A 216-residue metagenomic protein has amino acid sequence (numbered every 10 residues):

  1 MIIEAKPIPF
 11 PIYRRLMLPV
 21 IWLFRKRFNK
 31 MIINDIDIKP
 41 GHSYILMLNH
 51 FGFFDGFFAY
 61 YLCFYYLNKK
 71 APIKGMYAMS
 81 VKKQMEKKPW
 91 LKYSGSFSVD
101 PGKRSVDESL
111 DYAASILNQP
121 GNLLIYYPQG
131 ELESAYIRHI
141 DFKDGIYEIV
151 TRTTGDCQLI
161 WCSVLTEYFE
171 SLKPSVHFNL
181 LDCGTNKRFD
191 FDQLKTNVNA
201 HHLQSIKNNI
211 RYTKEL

Functional and structural regions predicted by a protein language model:
M1-N29, E86-S94: Alpha-helical membrane-targeting segments
I2-A5, D107-L216: Non-catalytic C-terminal accessory region of glycerolipid acyltransferases and related lyso-lipid remodeling enzymes
R14, L18-H50: Helix-to-loop junction immediately C-terminal to a conserved catalytic motif
P19, A59-L62, Y93-S96, D111-A113 (+1 more regions): "Short basic amphipathic alpha-helical interaction patches in structured regions
K26-I32, R104-Y112: Glycine-rich, highly charged phosphate/nucleotide-binding loops
R27, P72, T153-G155: Short, structurally constrained coil/turn elements that cap an alpha-helix or connect an alpha-helix to the following
K30-I33, S96, L159: Generic structural signal for residues in well-ordered beta-strands
P40-G102: Catalytic core of membrane glycerolipid acyltransferases/transacylases, capturing the structured, soluble-facing
